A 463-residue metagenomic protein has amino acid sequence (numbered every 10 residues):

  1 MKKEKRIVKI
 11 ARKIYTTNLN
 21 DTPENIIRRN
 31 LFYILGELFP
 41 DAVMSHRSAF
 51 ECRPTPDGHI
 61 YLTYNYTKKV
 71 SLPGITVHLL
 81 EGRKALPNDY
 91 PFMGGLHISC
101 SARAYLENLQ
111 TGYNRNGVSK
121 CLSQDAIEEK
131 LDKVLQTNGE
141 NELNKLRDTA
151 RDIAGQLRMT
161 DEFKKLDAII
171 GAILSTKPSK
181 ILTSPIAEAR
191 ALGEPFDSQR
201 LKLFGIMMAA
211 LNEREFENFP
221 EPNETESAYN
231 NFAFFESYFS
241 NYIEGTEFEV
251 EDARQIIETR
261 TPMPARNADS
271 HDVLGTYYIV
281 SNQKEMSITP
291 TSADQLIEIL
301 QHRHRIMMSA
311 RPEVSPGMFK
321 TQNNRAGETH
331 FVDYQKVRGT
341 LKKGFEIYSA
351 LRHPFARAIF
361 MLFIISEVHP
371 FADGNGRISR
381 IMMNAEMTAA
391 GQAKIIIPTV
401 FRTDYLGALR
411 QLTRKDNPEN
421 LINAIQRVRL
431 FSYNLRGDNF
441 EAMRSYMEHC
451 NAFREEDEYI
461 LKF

Functional and structural regions predicted by a protein language model:
M1-K3: Short amphipathic alpha-helical interaction segments
K5-R12: A short, conserved structural fragment
R12-K13, D373: Short, conserved catalytic/metal-binding micro-motifs enriched in Asp/Glu and His
K13-L19: Minor-groove-contacting beta-hairpin "wing" of winged helix-turn-helix DNA-binding domains
N20-R28, D41-R47, E51-D373, R377-F463: FIC/Doc superfamily catalytic core
